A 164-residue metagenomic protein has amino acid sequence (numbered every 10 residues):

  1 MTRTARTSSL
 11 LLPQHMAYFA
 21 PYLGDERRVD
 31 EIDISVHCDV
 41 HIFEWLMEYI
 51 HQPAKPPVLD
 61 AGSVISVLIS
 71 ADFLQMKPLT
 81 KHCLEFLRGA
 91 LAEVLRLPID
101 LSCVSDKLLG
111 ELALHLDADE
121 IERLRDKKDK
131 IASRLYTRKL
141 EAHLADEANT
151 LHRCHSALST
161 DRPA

Functional and structural regions predicted by a protein language model:
M1-L84, R88, A92: Canonical BTB/POZ domain core
L59-L68, K77-A164: Alpha-helical protein-protein interaction/assembly modules
